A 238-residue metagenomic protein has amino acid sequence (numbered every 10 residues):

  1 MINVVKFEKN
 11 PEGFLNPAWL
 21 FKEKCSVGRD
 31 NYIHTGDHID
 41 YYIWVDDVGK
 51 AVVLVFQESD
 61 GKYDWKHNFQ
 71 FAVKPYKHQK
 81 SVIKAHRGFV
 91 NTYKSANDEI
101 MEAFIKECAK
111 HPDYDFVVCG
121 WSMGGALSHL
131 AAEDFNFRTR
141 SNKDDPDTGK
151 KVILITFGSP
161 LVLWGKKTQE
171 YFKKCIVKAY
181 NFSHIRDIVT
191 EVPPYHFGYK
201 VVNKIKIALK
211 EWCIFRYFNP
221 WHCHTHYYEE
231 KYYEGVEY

Functional and structural regions predicted by a protein language model:
M1-K66, F104: Flexible, membrane-associating and regulatory peripheral segments of lipid-active enzymes
F7, F14, F56, F89-Y93 (+2 more regions): Aromatic-residue hotspot detector
N10, I39-D40, V48-A51, G61 (+2 more regions): Serine hydrolase/lipase
T35, L127, L163: Short, glycine/acidic-rich beta->alpha junctions
V53, E58-K106: Active-site catalytic motif of lipid deacylating hydrolases and related acyltransferases
G120-G124, S128: Gly/Ala-rich beta-loop-alpha elbow adjacent to hydrolase catalytic centers
